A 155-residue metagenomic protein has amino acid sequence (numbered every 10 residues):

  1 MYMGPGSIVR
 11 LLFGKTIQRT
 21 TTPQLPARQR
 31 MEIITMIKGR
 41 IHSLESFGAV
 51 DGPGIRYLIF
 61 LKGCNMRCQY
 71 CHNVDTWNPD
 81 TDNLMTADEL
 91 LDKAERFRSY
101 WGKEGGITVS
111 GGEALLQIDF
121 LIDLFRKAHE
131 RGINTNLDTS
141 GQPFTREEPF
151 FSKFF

Functional and structural regions predicted by a protein language model:
M3-S7: Low-complexity, intrinsically disordered Ser/Thr/Pro- and acidic-rich segments
G14-K15, R19, R30-E32: Charged/polar low-complexity intrinsically disordered segments
E32-F60, R67-T81, R96-K103: N-terminal [4Fe-4S]-dependent radical SAM core
I55, N73-F154: Conserved Radical SAM active-site core
